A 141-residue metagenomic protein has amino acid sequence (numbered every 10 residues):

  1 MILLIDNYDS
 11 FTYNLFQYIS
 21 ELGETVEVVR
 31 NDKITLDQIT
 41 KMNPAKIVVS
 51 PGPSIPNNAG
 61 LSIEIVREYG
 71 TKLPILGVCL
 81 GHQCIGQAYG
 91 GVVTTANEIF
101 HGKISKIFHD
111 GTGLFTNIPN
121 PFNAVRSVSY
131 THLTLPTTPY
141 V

Functional and structural regions predicted by a protein language model:
M1-T71, L80: N-terminal beta1-alpha1 cap of cysteine-dependent amidohydrolase-like domains
Y8-S10, I75, Y130: Structured catalytic cores of enzymes that bind and process phosphorylated ligands/cofactors
V28, Q38, K106, P139-Y140: Conserved beta-strand positions that form and line the central face of beta-propeller blades
V29-N31, A96, S127: Conserved beta-strand termini and adjacent loop/short-helix elements that scaffold enzyme active sites in alpha/beta
P44-N117, N123: Cysteine-nucleophile active-site neighborhood
P119-L133: Active-site oxyanion/phosphate-handling segment shared across diverse enzymes
H132-V141: Single conserved hydrophobic/aromatic residue that forms the stacking wall/gate of nucleotide- or nucleobase-binding
